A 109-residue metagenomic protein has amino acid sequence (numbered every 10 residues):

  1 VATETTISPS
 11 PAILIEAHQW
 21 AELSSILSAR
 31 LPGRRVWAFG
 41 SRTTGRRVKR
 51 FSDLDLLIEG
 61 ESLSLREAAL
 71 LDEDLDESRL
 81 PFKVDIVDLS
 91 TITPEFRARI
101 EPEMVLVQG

Functional and structural regions predicted by a protein language model:
V1-R35, T43-R50, E59-G109: Catalytic core of pol beta-like nucleotidyltransferases
D55-L57: Short, well-ordered beta-strand segments
